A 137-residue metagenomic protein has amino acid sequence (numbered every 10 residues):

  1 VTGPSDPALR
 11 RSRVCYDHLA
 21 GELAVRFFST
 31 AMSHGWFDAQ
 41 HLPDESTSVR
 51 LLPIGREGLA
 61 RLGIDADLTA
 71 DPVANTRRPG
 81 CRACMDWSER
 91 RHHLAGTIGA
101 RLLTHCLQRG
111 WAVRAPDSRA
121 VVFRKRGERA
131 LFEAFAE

Functional and structural regions predicted by a protein language model:
V1-E137: Long, charged, low-complexity, helical-prone intrinsically disordered regions
